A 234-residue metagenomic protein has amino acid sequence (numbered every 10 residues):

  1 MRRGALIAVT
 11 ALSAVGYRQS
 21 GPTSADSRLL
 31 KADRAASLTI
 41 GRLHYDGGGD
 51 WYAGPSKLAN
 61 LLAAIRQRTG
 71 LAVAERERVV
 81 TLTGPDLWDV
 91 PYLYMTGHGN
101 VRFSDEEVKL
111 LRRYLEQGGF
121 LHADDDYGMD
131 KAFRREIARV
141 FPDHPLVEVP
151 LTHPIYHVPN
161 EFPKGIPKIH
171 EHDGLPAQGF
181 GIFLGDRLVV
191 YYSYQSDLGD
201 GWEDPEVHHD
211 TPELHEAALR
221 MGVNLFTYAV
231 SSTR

Functional and structural regions predicted by a protein language model:
M1-I7: N-terminal export leaders
V9-Y17: Hydrophobic h-region of N-terminal signal peptides that target proteins for export in Gram-negative bacteria
G16-Y92, T96-G99, D197-L198, D204-R234: Aromatic-Pro/Gly-enriched surface loop or interdomain linker that acts as a lid/target-recognition segment
K31-A36, P85-D89, Y114-E116, P176 (+1 more regions): Extracellular/periplasmic catalytic domains that process cell-envelope and extracellular macromolecules
I40, Y92-K131: Short alpha-beta junction capping motif
G48, D130-E206, L214-V223: An acidic, glycine-rich "communication" segment
P55-L62, V108, R112, D130 (+3 more regions): Extracytoplasmic/secreted envelope proteins and their assembly/folding machinery, especially bacterial periplasmic
L71-T81, A123-D126, H144-T152: Surface-exposed patches in mature extracellular/periplasmic domains of secreted proteins
